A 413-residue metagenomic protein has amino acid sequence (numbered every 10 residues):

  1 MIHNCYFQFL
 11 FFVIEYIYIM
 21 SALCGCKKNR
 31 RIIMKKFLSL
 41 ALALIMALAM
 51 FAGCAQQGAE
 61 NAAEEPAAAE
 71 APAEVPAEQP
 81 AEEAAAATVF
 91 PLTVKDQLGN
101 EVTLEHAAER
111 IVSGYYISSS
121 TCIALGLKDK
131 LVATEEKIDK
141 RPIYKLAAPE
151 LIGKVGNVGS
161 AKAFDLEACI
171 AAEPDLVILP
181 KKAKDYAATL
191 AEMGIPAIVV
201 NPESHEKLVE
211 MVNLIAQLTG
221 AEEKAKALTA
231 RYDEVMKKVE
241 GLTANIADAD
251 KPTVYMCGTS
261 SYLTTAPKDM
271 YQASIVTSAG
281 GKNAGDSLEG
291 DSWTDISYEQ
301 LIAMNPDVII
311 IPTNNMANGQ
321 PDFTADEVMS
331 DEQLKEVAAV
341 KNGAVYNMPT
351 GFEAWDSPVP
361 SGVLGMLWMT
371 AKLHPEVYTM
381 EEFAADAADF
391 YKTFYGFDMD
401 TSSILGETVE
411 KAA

Functional and structural regions predicted by a protein language model:
H3-I33: Short, Lys/Arg-enriched N-terminal segments with co-localized hydrophobic residues within the first ~10-30 amino acids
A43-A49: Bacterial N-terminal signal peptides
M50-E64, A69: Bacterial lipoprotein signal-peptidase II cleavage site
A86-A87, P91-V94, E101-T103, Y186-T264 (+3 more regions): Extracytoplasmic substrate-binding proteins
Q97-G99, V155-E167, E289-Y298: Short helix-initiation/N-cap motifs at beta->coil->alpha
S113-A172, L176-I178, K182: A short, structured surface patch at a secondary-structure boundary
V158, L166-L179, I195, S297-N314: Proline-aspartate-enriched helix->loop->beta-strand connector
T265-S292: Alpha-helical, coiled-coil/dimerization segments enriched in small aliphatic residues
